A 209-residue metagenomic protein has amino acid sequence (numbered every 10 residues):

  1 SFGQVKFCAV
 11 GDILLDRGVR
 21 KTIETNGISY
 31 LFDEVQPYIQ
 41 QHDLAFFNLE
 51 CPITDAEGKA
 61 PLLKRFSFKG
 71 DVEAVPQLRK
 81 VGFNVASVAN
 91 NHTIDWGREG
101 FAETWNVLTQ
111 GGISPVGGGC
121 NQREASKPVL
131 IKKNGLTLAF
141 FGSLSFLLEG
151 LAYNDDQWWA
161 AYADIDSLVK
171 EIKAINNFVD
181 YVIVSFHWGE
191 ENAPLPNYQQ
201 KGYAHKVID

Functional and structural regions predicted by a protein language model:
F2-D209: Acidic, metal/ion-coordinating pockets
